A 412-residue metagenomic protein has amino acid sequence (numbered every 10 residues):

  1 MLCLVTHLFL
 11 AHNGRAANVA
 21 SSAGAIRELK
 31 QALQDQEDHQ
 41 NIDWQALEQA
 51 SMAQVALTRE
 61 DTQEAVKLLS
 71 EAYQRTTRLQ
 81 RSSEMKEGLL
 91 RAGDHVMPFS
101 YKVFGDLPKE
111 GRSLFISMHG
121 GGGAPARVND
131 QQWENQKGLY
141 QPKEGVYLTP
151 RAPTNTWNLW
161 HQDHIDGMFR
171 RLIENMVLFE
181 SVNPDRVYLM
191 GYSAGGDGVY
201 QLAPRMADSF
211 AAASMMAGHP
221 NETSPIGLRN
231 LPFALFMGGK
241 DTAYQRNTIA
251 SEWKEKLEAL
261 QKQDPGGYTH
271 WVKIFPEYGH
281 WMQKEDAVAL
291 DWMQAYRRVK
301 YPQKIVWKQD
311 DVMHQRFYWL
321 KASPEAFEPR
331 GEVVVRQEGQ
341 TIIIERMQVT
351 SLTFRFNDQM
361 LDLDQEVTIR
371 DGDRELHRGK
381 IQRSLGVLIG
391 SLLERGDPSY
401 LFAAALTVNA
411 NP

Functional and structural regions predicted by a protein language model:
A17-R112, E375, Q382-D397, L401 (+1 more regions): A domain-start/cap signature at the N-terminus of enzymes
G105-E110, W157-A194, R205-S209: Gly/Ser-rich "nucleophile elbow"/oxyanion-hole loop immediately N-terminal to the catalytic nucleophile in hydrolases
G111-L178: Active-site machinery of serine-nucleophile hydrolases
G195-V199: Catalytic nucleophile loop
D208-H219, P225: A conserved short beta-strand
A234-G238: Short beta-strand/loop motif that positions the catalytic acidic residue of the alpha/beta-hydrolase fold
T242, T248-A250, K254, L260-I343 (+1 more regions): C-terminal catalytic histidine-bearing segment of alpha/beta-hydrolase fold enzymes
K308-P412: C-terminal beta-sandwich/jelly-roll accessory domains of carbohydrate-active enzymes
